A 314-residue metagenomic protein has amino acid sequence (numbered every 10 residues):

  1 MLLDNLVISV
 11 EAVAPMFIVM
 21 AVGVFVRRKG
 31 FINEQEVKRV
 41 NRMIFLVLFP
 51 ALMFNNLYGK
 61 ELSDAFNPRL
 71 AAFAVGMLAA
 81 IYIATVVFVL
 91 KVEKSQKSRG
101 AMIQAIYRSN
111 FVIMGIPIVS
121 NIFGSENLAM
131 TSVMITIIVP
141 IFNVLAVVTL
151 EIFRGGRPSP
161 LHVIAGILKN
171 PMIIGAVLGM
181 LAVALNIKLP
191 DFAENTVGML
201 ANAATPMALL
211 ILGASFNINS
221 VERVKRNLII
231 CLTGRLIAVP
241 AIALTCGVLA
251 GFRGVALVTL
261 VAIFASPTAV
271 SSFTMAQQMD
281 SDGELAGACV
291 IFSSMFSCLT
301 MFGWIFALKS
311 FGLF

Functional and structural regions predicted by a protein language model:
M1-F314: Alpha-helical transmembrane segments of multi-pass small-molecule/ion transporters
